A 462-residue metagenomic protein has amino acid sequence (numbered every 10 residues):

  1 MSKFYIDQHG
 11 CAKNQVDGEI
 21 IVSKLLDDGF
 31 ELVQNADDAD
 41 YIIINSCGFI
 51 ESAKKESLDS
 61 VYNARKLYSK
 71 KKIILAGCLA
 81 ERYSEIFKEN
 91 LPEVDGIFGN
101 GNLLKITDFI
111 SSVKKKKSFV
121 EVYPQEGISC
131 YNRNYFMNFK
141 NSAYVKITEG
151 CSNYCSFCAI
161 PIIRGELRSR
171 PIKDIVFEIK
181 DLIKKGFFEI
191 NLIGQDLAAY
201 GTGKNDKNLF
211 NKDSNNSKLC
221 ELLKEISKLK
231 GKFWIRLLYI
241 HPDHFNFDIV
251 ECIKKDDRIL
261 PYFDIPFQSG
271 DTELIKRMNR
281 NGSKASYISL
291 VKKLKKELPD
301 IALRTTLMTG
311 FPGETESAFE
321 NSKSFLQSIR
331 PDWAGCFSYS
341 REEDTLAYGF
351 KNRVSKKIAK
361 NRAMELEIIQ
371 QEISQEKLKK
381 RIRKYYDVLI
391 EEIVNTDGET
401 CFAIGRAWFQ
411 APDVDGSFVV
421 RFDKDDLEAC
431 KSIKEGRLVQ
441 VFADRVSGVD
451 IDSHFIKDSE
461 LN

Functional and structural regions predicted by a protein language model:
M1-Y200, N215-K218, D248, F263 (+6 more regions): Proteins enriched for Cys/Gly/acidic motifs involved in redox and nucleic-acid/cofactor modification
S84, G194-F210, H244-D248, Q268-M278 (+3 more regions): Flexible glycine/acidic-rich beta-alpha junction loops that bind and position SAM and/or redox cofactors in anaerobic
Y135-F136, E251-K255, F267, L378-K380 (+2 more regions): Replace "in large, NTP-powered and nucleic-acid-processing enzymes" with "in large, NTP-powered factors and other
I175, L192, L237, I265 (+5 more regions): Conserved, mostly hydrophobic/aromatic
G203-F210, S227-K228, W234-R236: Metal-coordinating catalytic core of metallo-dependent amide/deamination hydrolases
N205-K224, F247-P261, E314-P331, K356-N361 (+1 more regions): Short, electropositive alpha-helical surface patch
N216, C220, E225-W234, N246-L307: Radical SAM/AdoMet-radical enzyme domain recognition
G349-N462: Terminal RNA-binding accessory module
